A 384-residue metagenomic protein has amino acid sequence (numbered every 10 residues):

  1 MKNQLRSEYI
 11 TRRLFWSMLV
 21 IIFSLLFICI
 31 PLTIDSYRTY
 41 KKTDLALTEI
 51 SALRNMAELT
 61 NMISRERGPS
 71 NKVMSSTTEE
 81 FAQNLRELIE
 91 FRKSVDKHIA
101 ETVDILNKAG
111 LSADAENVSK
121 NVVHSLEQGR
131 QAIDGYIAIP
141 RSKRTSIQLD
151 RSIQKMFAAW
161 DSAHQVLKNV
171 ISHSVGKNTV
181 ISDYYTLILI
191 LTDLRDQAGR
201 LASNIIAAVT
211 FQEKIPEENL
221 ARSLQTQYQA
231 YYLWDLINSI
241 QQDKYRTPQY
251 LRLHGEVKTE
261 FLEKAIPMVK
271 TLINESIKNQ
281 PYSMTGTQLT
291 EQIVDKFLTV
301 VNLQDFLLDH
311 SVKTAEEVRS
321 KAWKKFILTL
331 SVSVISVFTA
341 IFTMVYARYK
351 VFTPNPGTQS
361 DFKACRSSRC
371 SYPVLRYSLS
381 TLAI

Functional and structural regions predicted by a protein language model:
M1-F352: Hydrophobic alpha-helical segments
R348-P373: Membrane-proximal alpha-helical signal-transduction linkers
V374-I384: Membrane-proximal HAMP signal-relay module
